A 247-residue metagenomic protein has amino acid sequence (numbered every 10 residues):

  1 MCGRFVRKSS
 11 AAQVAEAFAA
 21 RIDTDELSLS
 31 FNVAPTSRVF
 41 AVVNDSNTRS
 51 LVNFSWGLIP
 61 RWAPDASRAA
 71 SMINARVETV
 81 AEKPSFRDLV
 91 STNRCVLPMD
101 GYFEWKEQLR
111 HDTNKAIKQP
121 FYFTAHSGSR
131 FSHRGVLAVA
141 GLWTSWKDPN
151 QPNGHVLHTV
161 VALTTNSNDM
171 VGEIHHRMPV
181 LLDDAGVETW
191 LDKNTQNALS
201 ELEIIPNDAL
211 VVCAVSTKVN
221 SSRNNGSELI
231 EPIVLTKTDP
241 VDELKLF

Functional and structural regions predicted by a protein language model:
M1-F247: Short linear sequence motif anchored by a di-proline
